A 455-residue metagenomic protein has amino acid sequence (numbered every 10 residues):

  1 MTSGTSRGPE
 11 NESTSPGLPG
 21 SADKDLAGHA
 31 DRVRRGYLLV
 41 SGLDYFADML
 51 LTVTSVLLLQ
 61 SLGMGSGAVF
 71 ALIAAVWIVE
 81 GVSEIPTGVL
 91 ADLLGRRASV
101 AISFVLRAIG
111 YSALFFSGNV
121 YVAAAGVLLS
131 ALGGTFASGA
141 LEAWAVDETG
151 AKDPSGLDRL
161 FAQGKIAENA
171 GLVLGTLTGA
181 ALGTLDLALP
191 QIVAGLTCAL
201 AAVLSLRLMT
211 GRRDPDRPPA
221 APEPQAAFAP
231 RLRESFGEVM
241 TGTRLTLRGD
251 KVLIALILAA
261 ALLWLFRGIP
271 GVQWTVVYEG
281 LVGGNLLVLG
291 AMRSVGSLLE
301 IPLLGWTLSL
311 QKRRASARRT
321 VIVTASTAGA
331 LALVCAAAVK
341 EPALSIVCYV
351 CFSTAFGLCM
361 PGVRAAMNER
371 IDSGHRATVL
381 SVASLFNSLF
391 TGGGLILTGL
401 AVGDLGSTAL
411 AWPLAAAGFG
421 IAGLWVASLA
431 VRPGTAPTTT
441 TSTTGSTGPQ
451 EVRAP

Functional and structural regions predicted by a protein language model:
T2-P9, F70, G81-D92, R97 (+2 more regions): C-terminal transmembrane bundle of multi-pass solute transporters/carriers
E10, T14-R34, L208-I257, E451-A454: Juxtamembrane intracellular "pre-TM" segments in multi-pass secondary transporters
G20-G81, G249-S297: Helix-loop boundary and gating motifs at the non-cytosolic
G42, G110, Y121-A137, L344-L358: Hydrophobic core of transmembrane alpha-helices in multi-pass small-molecule transporters, especially MFS/SLC-type
E80-G118: Conserved MFS/SLC helix-loop-helix module at the cytosolic interface between two early adjacent transmembrane helices
V105-N119, T327-K340: C-terminal ends and interior cores of transmembrane alpha-helices in multi-pass membrane transporters/permeases
V127-N169: Cytoplasmic helix-loop-helix junction between adjacent transmembrane helices in 12-TM secondary transporters
L189-R207, A411-S428: Symmetry-related core transmembrane helices of the 12-TM Major Facilitator Superfamily/SLC fold
